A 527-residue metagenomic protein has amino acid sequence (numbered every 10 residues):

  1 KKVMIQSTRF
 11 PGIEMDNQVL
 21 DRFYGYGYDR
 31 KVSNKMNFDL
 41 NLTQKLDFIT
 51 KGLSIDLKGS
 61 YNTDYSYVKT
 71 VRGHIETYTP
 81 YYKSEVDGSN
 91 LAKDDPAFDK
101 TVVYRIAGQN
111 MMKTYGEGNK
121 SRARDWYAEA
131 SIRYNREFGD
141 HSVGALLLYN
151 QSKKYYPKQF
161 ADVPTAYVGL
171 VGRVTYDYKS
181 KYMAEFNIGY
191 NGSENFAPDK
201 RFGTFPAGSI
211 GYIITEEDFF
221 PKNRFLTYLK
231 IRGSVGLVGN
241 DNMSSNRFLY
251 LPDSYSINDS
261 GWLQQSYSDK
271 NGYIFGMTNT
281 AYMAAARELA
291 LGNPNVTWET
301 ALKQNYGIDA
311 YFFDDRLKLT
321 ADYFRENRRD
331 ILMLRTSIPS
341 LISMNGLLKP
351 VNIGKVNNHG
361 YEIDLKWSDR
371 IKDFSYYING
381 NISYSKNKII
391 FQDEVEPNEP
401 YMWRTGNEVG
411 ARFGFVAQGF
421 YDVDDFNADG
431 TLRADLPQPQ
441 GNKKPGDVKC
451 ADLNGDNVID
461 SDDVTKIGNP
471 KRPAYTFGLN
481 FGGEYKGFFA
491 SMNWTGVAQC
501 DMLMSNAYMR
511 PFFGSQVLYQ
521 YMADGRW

Functional and structural regions predicted by a protein language model:
K1-I5, F10-R72, Y81-G414, K486: Extracellular/periplasmic, surface-exposed regions of secreted and cell-surface proteins
K51, P470-L503: Glycine-rich, aromatic-lined ligand/substrate-binding cores of catalytic and carbohydrate-binding domains
D56-K58, I75, S491-N493: A structural signal for short, well-ordered beta-strand segments and their strand-loop junctions that often border
Y65-V68, N242-M243, D424, S491-N493 (+1 more regions): Short helix/loop capping segments that flank catalytic or ligand/cofactor-binding pockets
R72-I75, R335-T336, E394-E396, T495-A498 (+1 more regions): Short Gly/aromatic-enriched secondary-structure transition segments
A145-K153, M183-G192, K449-R472: Catalytic-site beta-strand/loop segments enriched in glycine and acidic/polar residues
R247-L263, R370-K471, M502, M509-W527: Conserved small-residue
